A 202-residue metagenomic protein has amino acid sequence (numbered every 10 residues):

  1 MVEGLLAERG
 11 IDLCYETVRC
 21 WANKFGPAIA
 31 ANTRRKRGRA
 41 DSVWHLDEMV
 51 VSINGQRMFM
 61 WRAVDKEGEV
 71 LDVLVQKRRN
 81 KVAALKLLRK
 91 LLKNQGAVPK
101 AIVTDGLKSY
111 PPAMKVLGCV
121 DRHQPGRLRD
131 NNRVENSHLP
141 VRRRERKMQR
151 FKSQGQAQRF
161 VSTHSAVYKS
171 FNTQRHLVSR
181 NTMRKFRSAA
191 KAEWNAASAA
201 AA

Functional and structural regions predicted by a protein language model:
M1-I11: DNA-recognition alpha helix
V2, V18, D47, A63 (+6 more regions): Mobile genetic element proteins and their domesticated derivatives, centered on retroelements and DNA transposons
D12, C20-S42: Short, basic alpha-helical nucleic acid-contact segments in DNA-binding proteins and DNA transaction factors
K24, V73-G96: Active-site beta-loop-alpha junctions of metal-dependent nucleic acid enzymes, especially the RNase H-like/DDE
A40-I53: Two-metal-ion RNase H-like nuclease active-site motif
M60-V64, E69-R79: A short, conserved beta-strand element enriched in hydrophobic/aromatic residues
G126-R146, A157: RNase H-like two-metal-ion nuclease catalytic core shared by retroviral integrases and related mobile-element nucleases
E145-K147, Q158-A202: C-terminal domain-tail junction helix/linker
